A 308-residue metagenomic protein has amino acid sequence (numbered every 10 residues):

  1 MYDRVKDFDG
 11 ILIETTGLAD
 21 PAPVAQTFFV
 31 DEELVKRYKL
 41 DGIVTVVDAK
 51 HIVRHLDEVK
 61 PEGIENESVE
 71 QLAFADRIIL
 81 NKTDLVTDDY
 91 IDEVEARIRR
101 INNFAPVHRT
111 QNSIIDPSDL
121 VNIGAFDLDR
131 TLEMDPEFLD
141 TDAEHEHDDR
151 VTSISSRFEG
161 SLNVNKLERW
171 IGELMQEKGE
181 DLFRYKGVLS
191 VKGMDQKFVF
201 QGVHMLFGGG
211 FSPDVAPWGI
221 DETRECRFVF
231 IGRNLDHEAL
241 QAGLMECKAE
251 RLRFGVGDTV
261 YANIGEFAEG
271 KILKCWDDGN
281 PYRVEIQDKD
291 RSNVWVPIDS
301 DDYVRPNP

Functional and structural regions predicted by a protein language model:
M1-N66: Nucleotide-state-sensitive switch-loop elements of NTP-binding domains
D57, N66-C226, R233-R251: C-terminal accessory "lid"/substrate-recognition subdomains
L252, D288-P308: Intrinsically disordered, low-complexity, charged/polar segments
L252-N263: Short coil-to-beta transition motif at edge beta-strands of beta-rich domains
A268-W276: Short beta-strand-centered aromatic/proline hotspots
N280-E285: Short aromatic-glycine-enriched beta-strand elements
